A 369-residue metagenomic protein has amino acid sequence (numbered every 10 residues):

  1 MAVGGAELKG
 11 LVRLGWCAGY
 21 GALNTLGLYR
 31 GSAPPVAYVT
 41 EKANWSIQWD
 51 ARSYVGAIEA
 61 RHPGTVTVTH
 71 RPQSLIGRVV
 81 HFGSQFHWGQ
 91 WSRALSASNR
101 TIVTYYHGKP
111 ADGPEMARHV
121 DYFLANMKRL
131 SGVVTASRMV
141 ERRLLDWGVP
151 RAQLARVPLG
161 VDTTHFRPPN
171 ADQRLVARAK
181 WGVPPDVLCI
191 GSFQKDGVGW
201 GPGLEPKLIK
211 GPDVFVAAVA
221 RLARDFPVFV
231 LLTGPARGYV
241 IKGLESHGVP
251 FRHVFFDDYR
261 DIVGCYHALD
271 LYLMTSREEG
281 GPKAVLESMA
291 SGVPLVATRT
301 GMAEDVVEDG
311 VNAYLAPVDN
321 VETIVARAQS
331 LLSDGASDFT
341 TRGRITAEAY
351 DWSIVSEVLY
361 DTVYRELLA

Functional and structural regions predicted by a protein language model:
M139, G160: Carbohydrate-associated surface elements
A179-K180, P185-Y239: Conserved catalytic-core segment of nucleotide-activated headgroup transferases in glycan assembly
G234, G238-R260: Nucleotide-activated donor-binding/catalytic signature segment of Leloir-type glycosyltransferases, i.e., the conserved
G264-L269: Short alpha-helical donor nucleotide-sugar binding micro-motif in glycosyltransferases
R277: Aromatic "clamp/platform" in nucleotide-sugar-dependent glycosyltransferases that forms part of the donor/acceptor
P294-A297, V307: Short hydrophobic beta-strand element within catalytic cores of glycosyltransferases and related nucleotide-activated
D309-G310, Y314-N320, S330-G335: Conserved acidic donor-binding segment of nucleotide-sugar-dependent glycosyltransferases
S337-R365: A charged, aromatic-enriched C-terminal amphipathic alpha-helix characteristic of glycosyltransferases across folds
